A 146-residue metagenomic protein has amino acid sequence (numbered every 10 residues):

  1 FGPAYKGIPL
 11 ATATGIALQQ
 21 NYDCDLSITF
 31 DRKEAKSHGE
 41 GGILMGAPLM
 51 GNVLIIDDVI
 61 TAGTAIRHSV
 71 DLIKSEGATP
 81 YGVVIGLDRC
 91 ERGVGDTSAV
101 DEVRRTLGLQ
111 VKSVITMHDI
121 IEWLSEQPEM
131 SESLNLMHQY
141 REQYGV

Functional and structural regions predicted by a protein language model:
F1-K6: Short glycine-rich phosphate-binding loop at a beta-alpha junction
L10-V53, T64-H68: Short, glycine/charge-rich flexible loops or terminal/linker lids adjacent to PRPP-binding catalytic cores
N21-K36, I55-T64, V111-I120, R141-V146: Short, surface-exposed, charge-dense and proline/glycine-enriched linear segments
G46-C90: A contiguous pocket-lining binding segment that forms or flanks enzyme active sites
L72-V146: PRPP-dependent phosphoribosyltransferase catalytic core
